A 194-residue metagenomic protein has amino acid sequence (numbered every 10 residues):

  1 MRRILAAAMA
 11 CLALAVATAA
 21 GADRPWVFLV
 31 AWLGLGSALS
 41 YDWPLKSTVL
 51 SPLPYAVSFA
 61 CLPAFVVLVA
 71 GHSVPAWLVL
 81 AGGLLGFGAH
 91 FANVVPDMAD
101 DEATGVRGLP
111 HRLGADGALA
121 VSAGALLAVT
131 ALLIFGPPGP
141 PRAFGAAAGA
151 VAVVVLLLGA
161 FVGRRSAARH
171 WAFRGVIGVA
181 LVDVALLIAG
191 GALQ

Functional and structural regions predicted by a protein language model:
M1-A10, L50-Y55, A115-A125, A146 (+1 more regions): Select subsegments of transmembrane alpha-helices in polytopic membrane proteins, especially boundary-proximal
M1-A31, V106-P141: Multi-pass membrane catalytic core of lipid/isoprenoid biosynthesis enzymes
M1-V74: Intramembrane alpha-helical segments
G36-V49, V94-M98, L156-S166: C-terminal ends of transmembrane helices
L53-A70, P110-A115, F173-G190: Small-residue-rich segments of transmembrane alpha-helices in multi-pass membrane proteins, especially helix faces
V74-F87: Alpha-helical transmembrane segments
L85-P110: Acidic (Asp/Glu-rich) catalytic motifs at the cytosolic membrane interface
P140-Q194: Extended hydrophobic alpha-helices typical of membrane-associated regions
